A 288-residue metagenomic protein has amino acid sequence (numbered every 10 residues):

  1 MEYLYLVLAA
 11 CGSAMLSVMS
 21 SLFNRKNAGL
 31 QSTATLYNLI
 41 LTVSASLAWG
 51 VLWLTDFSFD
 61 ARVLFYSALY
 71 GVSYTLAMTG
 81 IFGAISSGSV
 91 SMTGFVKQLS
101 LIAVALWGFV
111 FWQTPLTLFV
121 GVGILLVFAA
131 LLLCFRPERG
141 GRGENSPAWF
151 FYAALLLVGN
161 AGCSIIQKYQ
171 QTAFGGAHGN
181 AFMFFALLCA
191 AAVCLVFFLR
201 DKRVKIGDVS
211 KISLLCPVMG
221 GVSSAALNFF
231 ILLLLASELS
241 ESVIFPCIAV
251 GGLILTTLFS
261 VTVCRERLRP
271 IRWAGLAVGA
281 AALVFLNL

Functional and structural regions predicted by a protein language model:
M1-L288: Polytopic alpha-helical membrane proteins, predominantly small-molecule transporters/carriers
